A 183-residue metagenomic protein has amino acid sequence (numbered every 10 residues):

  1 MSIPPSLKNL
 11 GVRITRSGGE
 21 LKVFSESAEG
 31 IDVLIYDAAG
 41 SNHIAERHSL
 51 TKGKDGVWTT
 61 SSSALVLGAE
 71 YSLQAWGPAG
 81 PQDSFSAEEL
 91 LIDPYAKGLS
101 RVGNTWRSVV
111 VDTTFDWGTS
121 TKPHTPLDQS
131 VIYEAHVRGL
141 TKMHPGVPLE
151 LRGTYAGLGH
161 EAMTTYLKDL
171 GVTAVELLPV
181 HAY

Functional and structural regions predicted by a protein language model:
M1-R16, K52-G153: The feature marks proteins involved in alpha-glucan
S17-L21: Structural beta-strand segments of beta-rich domains
V23, L73, A135, L167 (+1 more regions): Conserved, mostly hydrophobic/aromatic
F24-I31: Short proline/glycine-enriched turn/loop motifs at strand-loop junctions of beta-rich domains
V33-D37: Conserved aromatic beta-strand anchor motif in extracellular beta-sandwich/beta-rich domains
G40-H48: Surface-exposed loop/edge segments in extracytoplasmic proteins
T119-T125, A162-T173: Short amphipathic alpha-helices and their capping/turn segments at secondary-structure boundaries
K142-Y155, K168-Y183: Aromatic-lined carbohydrate-binding/catalytic grooves of carbohydrate-active enzymes
